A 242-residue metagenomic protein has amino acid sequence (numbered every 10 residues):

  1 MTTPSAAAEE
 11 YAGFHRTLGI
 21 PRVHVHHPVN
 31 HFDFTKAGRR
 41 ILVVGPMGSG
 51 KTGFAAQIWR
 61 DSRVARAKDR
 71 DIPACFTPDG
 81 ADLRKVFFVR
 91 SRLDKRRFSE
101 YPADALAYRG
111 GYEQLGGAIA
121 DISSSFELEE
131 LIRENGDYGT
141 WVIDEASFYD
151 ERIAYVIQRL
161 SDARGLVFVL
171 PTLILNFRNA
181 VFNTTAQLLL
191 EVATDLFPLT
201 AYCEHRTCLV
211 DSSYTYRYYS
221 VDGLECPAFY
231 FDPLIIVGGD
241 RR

Functional and structural regions predicted by a protein language model:
T3-P4: Intrinsically disordered, low-structural-confidence terminal and linker regions
A8-E130, N176-T185, I236-G238: Conserved P-loop
G38, Y138, A193-T194: Short, well-ordered alpha-helix to beta-strand connector turns
R40-L42, K85, G139-V142, V167-V169: Residue-level preference for the first positions of well-ordered beta-strands
A55, D144, A193: A residue-level signal for conserved active-site and pocket-lining positions in enzyme catalytic cores
G136-Y149: Conserved P-loop NTPase "ATPase switch" module shared by AAA+ and STAND
S147-R242: Replace "adjacent to P-loop NTPase cores in ATP/GTP-dependent enzymes" with "adjacent to NTP-binding cores
